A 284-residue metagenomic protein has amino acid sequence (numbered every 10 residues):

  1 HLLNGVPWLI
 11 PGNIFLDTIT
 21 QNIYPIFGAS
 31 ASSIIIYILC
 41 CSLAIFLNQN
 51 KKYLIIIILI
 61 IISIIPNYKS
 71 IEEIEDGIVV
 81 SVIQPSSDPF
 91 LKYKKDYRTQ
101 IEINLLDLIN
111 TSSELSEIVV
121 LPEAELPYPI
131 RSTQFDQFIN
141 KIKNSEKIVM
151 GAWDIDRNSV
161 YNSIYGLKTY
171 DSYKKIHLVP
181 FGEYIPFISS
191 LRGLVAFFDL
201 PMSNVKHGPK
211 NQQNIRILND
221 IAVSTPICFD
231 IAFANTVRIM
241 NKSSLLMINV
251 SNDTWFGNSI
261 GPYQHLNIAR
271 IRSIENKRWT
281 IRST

Functional and structural regions predicted by a protein language model:
H1-Y68, I118, N258, A269-R272 (+1 more regions): Membrane-embedded alpha-helical bundles of multi-pass enzymes that act on lipidic or dolichyl-linked glycan substrates
I71-T284: Soluble catalytic domains of enzymes that build or remodel membrane lipids, polysaccharides, and related
